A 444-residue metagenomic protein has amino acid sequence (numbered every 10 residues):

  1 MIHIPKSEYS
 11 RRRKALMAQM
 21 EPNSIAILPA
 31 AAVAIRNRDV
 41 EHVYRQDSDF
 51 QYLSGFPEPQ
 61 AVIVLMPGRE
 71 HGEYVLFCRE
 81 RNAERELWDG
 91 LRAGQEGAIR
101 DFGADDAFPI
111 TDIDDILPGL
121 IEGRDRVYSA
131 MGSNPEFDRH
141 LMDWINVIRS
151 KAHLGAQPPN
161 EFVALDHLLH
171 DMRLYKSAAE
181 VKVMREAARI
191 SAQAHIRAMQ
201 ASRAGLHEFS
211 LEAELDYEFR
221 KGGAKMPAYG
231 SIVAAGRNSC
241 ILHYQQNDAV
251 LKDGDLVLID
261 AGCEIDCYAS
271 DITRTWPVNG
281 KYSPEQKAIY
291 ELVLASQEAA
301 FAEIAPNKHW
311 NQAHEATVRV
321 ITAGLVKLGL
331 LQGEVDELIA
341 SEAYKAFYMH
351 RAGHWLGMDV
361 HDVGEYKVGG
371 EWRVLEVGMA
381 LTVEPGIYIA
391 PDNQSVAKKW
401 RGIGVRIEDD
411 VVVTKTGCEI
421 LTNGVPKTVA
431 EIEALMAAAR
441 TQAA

Functional and structural regions predicted by a protein language model:
M1-A444: Active-site neighborhoods and metal-handling regions in enzymes and metal-associated proteins
